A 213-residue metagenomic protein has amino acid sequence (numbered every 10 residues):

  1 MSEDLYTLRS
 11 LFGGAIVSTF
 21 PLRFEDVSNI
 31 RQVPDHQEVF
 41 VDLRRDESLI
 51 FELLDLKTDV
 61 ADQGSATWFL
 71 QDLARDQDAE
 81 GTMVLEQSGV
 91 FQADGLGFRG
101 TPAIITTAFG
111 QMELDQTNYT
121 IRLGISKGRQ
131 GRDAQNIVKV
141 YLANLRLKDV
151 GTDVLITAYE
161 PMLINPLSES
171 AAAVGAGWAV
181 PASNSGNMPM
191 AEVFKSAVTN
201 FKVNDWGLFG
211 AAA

Functional and structural regions predicted by a protein language model:
S2-P34, V39-V41, S48-I50, K57 (+1 more regions): N-terminal "mature-domain start" segment
L11-G14, S18, G64, V150 (+1 more regions): Intrinsic disorder
F20-R23, R45, N144-V154: Short, solvent-exposed coil/turn segments at beta-strand boundaries
D46-F51, T58-D62, E113-I121, I164-E169: Short, surface-exposed beta-strand/loop "edge" segments at domain boundaries and coil↔beta transitions
E52-V60, D72-A74, A176-G186: Short histidine-centered catalytic/ligand-binding loop motif
L54, L145-V150, T157-P161, N204: Structured beta-strand/turn binding interfaces of compact recognition modules in eukaryotic regulators
L70-D149: Signature of long, low-cysteine stretches enriched in small and polar/charged residues
I156-A213: Surface-exposed amphipathic alpha-helical segments
